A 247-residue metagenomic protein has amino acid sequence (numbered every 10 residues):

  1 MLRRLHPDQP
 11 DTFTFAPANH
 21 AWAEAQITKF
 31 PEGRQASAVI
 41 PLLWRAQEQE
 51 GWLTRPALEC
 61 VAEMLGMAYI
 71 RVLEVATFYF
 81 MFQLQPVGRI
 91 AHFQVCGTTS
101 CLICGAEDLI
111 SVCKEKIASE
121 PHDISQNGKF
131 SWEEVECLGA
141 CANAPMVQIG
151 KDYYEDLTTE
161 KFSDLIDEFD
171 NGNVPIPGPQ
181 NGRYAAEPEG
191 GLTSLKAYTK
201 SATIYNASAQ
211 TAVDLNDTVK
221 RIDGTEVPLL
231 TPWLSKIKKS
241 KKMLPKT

Functional and structural regions predicted by a protein language model:
M1-T247: Signature of N-terminal electron-transfer/Fe-S-associated modules in redox systems
